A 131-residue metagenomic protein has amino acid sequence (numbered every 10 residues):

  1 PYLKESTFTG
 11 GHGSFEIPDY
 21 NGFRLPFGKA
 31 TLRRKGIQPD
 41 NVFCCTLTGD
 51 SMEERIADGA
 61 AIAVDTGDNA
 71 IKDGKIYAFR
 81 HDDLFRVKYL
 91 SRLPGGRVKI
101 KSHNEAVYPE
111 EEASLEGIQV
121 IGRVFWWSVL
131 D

Functional and structural regions predicted by a protein language model:
P1-D58, I121, W126-D131: Short, positionally conserved secondary-structure boundary motifs
S51-R55, G67-A70, L115: Short, surface-exposed secondary-structure edge patches
F79, I100-S102: SH3/SH3-like beta-barrel fold
R92-R97, V129-D131: Short, conserved beta-turn/loop elements at beta-strand boundaries and strand-helix junctions
S102-D131: Amphipathic alpha-helical interface segments
